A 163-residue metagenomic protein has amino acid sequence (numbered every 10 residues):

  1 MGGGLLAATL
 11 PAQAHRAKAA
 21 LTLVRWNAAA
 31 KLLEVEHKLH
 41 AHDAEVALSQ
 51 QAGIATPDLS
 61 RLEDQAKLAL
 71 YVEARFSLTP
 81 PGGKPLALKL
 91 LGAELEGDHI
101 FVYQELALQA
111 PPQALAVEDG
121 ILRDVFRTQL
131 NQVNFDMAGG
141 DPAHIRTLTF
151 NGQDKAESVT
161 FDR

Functional and structural regions predicted by a protein language model:
M1-G2: N-terminal export leaders
A7, A12-A14: Boundary at the C-terminal end of the N-terminal hydrophobic targeting segment
A14-R163: N-terminal soluble domains immediately following signal/targeting peptides that reside in extracytoplasmic
